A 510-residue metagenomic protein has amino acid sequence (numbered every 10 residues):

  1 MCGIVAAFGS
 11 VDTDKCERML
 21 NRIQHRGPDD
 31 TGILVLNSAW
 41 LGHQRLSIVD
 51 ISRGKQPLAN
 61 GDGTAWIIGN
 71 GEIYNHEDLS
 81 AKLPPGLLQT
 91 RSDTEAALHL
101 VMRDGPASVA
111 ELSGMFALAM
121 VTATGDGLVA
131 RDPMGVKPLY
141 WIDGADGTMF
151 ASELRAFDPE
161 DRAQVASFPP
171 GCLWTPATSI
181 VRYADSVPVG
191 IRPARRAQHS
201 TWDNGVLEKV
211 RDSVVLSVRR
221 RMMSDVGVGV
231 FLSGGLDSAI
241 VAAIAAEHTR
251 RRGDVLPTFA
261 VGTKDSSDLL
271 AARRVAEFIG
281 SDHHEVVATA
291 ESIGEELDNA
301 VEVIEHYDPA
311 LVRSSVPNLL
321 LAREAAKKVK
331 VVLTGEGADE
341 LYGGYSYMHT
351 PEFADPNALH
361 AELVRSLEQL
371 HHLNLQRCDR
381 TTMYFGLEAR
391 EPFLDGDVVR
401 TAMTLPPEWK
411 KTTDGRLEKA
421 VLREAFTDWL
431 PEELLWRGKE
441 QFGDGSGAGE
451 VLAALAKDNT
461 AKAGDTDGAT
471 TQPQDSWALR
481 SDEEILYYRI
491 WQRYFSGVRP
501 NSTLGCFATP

Functional and structural regions predicted by a protein language model:
M1, K327-T334, E340, F353 (+1 more regions): Adenosyl-5′-phosphate
M1-H306, N318: Cysteine-centered catalytic environments shared across enzyme families
G42-S52, P133, A325, L367-R380: Short Ser/Thr-interspersed hydrophobic loop/turn segments at strand-loop and sheet-helix junctions that line or gate
D78, G343-Y345: Short, solvent-exposed loop/turn and secondary-structure capping segments
D93-T94, S113-M115, L269, S314-L319 (+4 more regions): Conserved glycosyltransferase catalytic-site signature
E208-G229, R323-K328, V332, I490-V498 (+1 more regions): Phosphate/ATP-binding catalytic cores across multiple sugar-kinase/actin-like superfamilies, primarily ASKHA
V301, S346-F353: Short secondary-structure boundary/capping segments
D308-S314: Short, flexible loop segments at the rims of nucleotide/cofactor-binding pockets, characterized by
